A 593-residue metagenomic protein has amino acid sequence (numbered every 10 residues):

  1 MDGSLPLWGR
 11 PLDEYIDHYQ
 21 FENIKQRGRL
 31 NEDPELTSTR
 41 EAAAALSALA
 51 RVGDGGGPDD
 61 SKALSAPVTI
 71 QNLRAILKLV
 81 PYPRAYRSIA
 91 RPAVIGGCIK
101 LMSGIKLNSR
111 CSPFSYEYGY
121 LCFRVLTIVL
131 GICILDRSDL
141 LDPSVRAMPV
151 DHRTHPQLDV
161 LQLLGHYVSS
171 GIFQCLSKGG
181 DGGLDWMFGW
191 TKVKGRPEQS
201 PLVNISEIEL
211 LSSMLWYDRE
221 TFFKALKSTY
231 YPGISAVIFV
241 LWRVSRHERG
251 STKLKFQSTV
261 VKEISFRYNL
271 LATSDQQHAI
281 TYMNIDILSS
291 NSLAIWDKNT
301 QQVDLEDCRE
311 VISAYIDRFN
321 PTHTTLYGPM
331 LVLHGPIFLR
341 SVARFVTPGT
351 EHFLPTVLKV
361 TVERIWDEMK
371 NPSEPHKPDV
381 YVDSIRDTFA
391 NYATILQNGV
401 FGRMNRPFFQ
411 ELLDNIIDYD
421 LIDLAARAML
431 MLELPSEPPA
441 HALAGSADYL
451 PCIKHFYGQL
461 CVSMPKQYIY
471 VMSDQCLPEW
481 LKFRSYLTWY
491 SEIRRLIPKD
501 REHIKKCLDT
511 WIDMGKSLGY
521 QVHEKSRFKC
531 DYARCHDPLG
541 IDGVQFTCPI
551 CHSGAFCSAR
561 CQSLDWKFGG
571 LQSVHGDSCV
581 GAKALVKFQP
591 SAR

Functional and structural regions predicted by a protein language model:
M1-H536, R593: Generic structural signal for coil/turn-prone sequence and helix-edge features
L539, G543, T547-S578: Cys/His-coordinated zinc-finger cores
C579-L585: Sequence/structural signature of beta-propeller modules and their immediately flanking N-terminal secretory/stalk
V586-R593: Long, low-complexity intrinsically disordered regions of eukaryotic regulatory proteins
